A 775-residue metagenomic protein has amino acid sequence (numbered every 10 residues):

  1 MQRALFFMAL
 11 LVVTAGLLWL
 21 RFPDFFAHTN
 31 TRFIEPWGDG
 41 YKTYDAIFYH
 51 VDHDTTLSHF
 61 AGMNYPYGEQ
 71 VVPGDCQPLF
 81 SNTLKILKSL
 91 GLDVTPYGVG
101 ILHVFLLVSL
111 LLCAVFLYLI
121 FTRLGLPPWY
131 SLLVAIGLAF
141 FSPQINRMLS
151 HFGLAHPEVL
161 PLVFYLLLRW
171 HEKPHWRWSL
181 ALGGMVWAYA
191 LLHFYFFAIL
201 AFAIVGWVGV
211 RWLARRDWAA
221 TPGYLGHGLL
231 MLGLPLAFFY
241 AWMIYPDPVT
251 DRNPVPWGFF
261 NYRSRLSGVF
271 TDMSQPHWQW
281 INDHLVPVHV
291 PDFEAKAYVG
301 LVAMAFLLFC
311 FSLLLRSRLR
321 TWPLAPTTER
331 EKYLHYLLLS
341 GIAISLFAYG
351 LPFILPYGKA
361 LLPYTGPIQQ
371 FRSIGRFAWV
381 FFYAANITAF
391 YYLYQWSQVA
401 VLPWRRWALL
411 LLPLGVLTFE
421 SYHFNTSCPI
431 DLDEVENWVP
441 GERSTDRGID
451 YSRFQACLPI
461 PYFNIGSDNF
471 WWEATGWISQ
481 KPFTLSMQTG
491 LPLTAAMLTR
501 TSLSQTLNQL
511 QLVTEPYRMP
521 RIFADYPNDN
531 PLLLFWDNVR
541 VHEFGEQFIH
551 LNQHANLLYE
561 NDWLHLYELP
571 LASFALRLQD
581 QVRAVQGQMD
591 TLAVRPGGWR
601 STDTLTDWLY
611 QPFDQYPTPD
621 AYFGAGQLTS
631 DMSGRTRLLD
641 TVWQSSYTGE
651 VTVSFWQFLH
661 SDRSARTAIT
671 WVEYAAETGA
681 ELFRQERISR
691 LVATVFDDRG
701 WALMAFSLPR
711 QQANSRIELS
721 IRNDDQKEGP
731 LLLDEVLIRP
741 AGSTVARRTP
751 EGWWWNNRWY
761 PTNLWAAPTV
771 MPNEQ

Functional and structural regions predicted by a protein language model:
M1-F25, G223-L232, A325-S340: Start-transfer (signal-anchor) and selected internal transmembrane alpha helices of multi-pass inner/ER membrane
G16-L112, F141-A155, T271-W278, I354-L355: Membrane-interface coil-to-helix junctions
W37, A237-L314, W379, N714: Periplasmic/ER-lumenal interhelical loops and adjacent helix-loop junctions in multi-pass membrane proteins
L107, L111-L124, P128-H171, H175-W212 (+3 more regions): Membrane-embedded helix bundles of polyisoprenyl
R147-L154, H284-P291, A295, W322-A384: Membrane-helix boundary/interfacial segments in multi-pass membrane proteins
V205, L229-G233, I387, L393-Y422: Signature aromatic-anchored transmembrane alpha helix within multi-pass, membrane-resident enzymes that catalyze glycan
T418-L638, N723-E728, I738, T744-A746 (+1 more regions): Extracytoplasmic
P492, G598-S601, L639-A668, A702-R710 (+1 more regions): Extra-cytoplasmic beta-strand recognition segments
